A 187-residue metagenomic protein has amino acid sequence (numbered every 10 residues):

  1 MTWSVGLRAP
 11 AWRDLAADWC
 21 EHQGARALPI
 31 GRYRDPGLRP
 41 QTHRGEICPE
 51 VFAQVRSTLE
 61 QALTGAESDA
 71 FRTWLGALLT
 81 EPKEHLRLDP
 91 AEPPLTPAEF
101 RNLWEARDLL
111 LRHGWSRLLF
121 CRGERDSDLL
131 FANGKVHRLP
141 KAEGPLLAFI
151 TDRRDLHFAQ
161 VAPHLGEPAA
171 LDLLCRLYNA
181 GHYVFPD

Functional and structural regions predicted by a protein language model:
M1-A70: A conserved active-site cap/scaffold subdomain adjacent to cofactor or substrate pockets
V5-L7, A132, L165, D187: Active-site proximal loops enriched in glycine and acidic residues that flank catalytic Cys/His/Asp and coordinate
Q23, A62, I150-R153, L177: Generic structural signal for hydrophobic core residues of well-folded globular domains
G65-T151, C175, P186-D187: Acidic, low-complexity/disordered tracts enriched in E/D and polar residues
A148-L165: Short acidic, hydrophobic short linear motifs in intrinsically disordered regions
H164-N179: Short amphipathic alpha-helical interaction segments
